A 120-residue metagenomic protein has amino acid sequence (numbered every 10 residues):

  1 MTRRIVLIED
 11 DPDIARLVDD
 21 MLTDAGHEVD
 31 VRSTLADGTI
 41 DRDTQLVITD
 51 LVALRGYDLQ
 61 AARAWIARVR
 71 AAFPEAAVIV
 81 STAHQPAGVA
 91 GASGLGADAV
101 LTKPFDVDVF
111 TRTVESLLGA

Functional and structural regions predicted by a protein language model:
E9, T82: Conserved acidic carboxylate
D11-V31, A36: Two-component/phosphorelay signaling modules centered on CheY-like receiver
E28-L46, L54: Acidic, metal-coordinating helix/loop segments flanking the phosphotransfer/catalytic sites of two-component signaling
D41-R42, A67-E75: Conserved phosphotransfer cores of two-component systems
I48-V69: Conserved phosphotransfer microenvironments
Q60, A64, A83-L101: Alpha4 helix (beta4-alpha4-beta5 surface) of REC/receiver domains from two-component response regulators
F105-V114: C-terminal output helix
E115-A120: The C-terminal output helix
